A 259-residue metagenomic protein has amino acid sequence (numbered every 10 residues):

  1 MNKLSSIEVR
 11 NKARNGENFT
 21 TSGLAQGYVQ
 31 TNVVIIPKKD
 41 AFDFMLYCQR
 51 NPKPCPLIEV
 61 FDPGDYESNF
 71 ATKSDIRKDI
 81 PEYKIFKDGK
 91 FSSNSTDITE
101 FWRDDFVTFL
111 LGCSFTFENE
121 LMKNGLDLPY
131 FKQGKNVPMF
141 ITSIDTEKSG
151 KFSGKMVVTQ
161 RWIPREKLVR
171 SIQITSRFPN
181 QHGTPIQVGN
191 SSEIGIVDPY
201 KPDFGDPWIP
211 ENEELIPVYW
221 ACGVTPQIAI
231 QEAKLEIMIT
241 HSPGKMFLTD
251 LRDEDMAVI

Functional and structural regions predicted by a protein language model:
M1-L111, K123, V158-I259: Metallocofactor- and cofactor-centric catalytic cores in central/energy metabolism, strongly enriched
A25-Q26, S149-S153: Short, flexible turn/loop "capping" segments at secondary-structure junctions
S93-G150: Aromatic- and glycine-enriched beta-alpha-beta binding-site module
